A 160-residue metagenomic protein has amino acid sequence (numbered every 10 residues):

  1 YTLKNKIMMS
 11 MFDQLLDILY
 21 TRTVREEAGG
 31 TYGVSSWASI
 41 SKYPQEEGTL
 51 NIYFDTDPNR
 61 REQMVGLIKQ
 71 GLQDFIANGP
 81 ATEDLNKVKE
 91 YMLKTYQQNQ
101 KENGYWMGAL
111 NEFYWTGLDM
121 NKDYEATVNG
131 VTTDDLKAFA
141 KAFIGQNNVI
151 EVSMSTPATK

Functional and structural regions predicted by a protein language model:
Y1-L19: His/Glu-based metal-binding/catalytic segments typifying zinc-dependent metallopeptidases
Y1-T2, R25-G130, V149-T156: M16 family metallopeptidases and their MPP-like homologs
K6, T21, T127-K160: Proteolytic maturation boundary segments
S10, I18, R22, G66-Q73 (+3 more regions): A broad, structural surface signal
